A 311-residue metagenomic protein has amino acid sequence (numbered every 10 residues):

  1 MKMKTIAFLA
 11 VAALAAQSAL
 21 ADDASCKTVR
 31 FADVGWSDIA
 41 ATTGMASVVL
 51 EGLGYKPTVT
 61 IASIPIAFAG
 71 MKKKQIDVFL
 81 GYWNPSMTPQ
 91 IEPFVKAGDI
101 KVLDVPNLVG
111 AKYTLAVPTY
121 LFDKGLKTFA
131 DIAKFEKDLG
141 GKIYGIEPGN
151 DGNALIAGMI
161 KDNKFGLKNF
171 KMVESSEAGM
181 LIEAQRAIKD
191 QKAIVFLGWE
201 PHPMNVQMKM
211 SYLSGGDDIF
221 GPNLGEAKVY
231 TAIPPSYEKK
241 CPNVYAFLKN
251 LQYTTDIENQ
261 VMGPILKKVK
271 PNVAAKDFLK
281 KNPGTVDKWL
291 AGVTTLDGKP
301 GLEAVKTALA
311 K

Functional and structural regions predicted by a protein language model:
L20-R30, L50-E51, K134-G140, D287-W289 (+1 more regions): Immediate post-signal peptide segment of exported/extracytoplasmic ligand-binding proteins
D23-D38, Y55-T60, G140-Y144, L248: Short, well-ordered beta-strand elements
K27, S37-D38, G158-K189, V195 (+3 more regions): An extracytoplasmic/periplasmic, membrane-proximal ligand-sensing/linker region
T43, T60-G98, G179-E183, A187 (+1 more regions): Pocket-flanking alpha-helical
A46-L53, E136-K171, K280: Ligand-binding cleft/hinge of the Venus flytrap
I76-G81, P148-D218: Ligand-binding pocket segment of bilobal, Venus flytrap-like solute-binding proteins
D99-P148: A conserved helix-loop-strand patch within extracytoplasmic ligand-binding domains of the periplasmic binding
K112-F122, E226-K240, M262-P264: A bilobed periplasmic-binding-protein/Venus flytrap-type ligand-binding module shared by bacterial periplasmic
